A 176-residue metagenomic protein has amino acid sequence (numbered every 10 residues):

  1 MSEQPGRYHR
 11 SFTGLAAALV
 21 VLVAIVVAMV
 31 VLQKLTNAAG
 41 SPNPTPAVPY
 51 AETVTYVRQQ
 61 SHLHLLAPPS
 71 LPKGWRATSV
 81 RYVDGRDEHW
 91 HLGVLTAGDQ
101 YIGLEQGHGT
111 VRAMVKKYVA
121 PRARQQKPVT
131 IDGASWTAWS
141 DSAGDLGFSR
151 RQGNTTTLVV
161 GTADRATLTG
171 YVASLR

Functional and structural regions predicted by a protein language model:
M1-L71: Charge-rich, low-complexity N-terminal segments
G14-A18, L22, V26, L35-T36 (+4 more regions): Residue-level signal for functionally critical sites in structured catalytic/ligand-binding pockets
V30, K34, Q126-R176: A short, solvent-exposed beta-edge/loop patch
N43-S142: Short, solvent-exposed recognition patches
